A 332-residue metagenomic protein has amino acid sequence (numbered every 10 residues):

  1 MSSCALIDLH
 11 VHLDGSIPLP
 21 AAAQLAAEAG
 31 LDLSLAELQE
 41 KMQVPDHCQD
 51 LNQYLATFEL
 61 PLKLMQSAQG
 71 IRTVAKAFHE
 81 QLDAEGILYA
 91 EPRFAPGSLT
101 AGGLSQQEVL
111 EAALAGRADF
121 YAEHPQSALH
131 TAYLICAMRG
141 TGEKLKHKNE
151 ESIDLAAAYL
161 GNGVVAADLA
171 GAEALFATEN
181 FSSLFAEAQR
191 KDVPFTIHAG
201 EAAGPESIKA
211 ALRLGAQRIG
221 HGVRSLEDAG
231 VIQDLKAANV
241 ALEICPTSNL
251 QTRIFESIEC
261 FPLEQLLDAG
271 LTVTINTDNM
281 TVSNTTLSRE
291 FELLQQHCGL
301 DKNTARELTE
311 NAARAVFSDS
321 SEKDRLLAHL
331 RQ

Functional and structural regions predicted by a protein language model:
M1-V193, A202-S207, R213, R218 (+2 more regions): Metal-cofactor-binding active-site regions of metalloenzymes
F195-I197: Conserved hydrophobic beta-strand within the GNAT/NAT acetyltransferase core sheet that lines the active-site cleft
